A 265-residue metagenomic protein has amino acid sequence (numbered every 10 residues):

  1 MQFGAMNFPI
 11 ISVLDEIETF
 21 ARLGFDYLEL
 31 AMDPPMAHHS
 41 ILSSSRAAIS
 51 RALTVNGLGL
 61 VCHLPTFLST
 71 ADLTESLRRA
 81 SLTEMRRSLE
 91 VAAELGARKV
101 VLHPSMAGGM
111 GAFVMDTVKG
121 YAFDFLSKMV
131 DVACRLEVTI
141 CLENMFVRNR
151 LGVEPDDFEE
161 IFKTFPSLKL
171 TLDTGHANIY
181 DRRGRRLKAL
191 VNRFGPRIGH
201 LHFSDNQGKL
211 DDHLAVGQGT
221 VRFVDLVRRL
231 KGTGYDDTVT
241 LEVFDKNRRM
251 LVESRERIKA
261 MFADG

Functional and structural regions predicted by a protein language model:
M1-A93, K169, K259-G265: N-terminal pre-domain/capping segments
Q2, I11-A21, L82, R98 (+3 more regions): Histidine-acidic metal/acid-base catalytic patches
M6, H38-H39, R78, K119 (+3 more regions): A generic secondary-structure micro-motif detector that highlights 1-2 residue hydrophobic/ambivalent hotspots embedded
M6-I10, A31-P35, P65-F67, S105-A107 (+4 more regions): Active-site beta-loop-alpha junctions enriched in small/polar residues
L14, T54, A71-K169: Active-site acidic/histidine proton-transfer and metal-coordination neighborhood in alpha/beta enzyme cores
P35-M36, L68-L73, G108-F113, I179-D181 (+1 more regions): A short acidic, helix-capping loop that chelates divalent metal ions and anchors anionic groups
R46-P65, F123-A133, F162-F165, F223-R228: Alpha-helix-loop-beta-strand connector modules within alpha/beta enzyme cores
